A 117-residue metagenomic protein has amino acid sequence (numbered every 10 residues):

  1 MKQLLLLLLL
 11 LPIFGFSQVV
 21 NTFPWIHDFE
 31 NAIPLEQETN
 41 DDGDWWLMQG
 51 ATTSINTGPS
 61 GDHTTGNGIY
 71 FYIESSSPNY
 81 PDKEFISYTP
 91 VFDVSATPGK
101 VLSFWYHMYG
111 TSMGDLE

Functional and structural regions predicted by a protein language model:
M1-F23: Bacterial Sec-dependent N-terminal signal peptides
V19-K83: Extracellular glycan-recognition surfaces and repeat-rich motifs
N31, V94, G110: Active-site micro-motifs of SAM-dependent methyltransferase domains
N40, P98-S103, S112-E117: Beta-strand acidic-aromatic groove motif in beta-rich domains, primarily in extracellular
D62, M108-G110: Extracellular acidic, Ser/Thr/Pro-rich low-complexity tracts
Y70, P78-T97, V101: Short beta-strands within extracellular/lumenal beta-sheet-rich domains
S75, Y106-M108: Short beta-strand segments enriched in hydrophobic/aromatic residues within well-folded beta-rich domains
